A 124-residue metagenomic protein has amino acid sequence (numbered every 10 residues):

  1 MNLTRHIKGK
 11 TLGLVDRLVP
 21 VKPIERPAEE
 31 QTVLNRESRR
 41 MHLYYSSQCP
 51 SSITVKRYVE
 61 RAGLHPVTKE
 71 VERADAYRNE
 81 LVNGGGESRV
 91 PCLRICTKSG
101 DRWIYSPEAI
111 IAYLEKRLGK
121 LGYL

Functional and structural regions predicted by a protein language model:
M1-M41: N-terminal leader/targeting and pre-domain segments
R26-V67: Local sequence-structure signature of Cys/Sec-based thiol-disulfide redox active-site neighborhoods
S51, Y77, I110: Short phosphate-engaging motifs
R57, R61, N79, A112: Surface-exposed charge patches
H65-Y77: Thiol-based oxidoreductase modules, predominantly thioredoxin-like and allied folds used for disulfide exchange
G84-R94, P107-E108: Structural micro-motif
T97-L124: Non-catalytic, surface beta->alpha helical segment in thiol-disulfide oxidoreductase systems
